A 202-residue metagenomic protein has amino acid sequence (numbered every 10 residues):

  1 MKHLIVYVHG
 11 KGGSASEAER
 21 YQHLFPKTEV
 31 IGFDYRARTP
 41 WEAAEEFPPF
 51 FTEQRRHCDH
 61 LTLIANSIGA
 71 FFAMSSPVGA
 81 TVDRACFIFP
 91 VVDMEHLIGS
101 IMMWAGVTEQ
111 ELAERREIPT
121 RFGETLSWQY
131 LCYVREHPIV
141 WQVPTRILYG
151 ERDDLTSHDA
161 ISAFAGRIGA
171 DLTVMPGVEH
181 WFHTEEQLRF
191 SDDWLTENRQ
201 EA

Functional and structural regions predicted by a protein language model:
M1-R38: Short, surface-exposed "cap/lid" segments of acyl-processing enzymes
K2-H3, C58-L61, D83, V143-P144: Short coil/turn segments at beta-strand junctions that form active-site/ligand-binding loops
V6-K11, I64, I88, L148: Short hydrophobic segments within beta-strands
E17, A37-R56: Alpha/beta-hydrolase active-site loop
F33-W41, G177-H180: Short beta->alpha junction loops
I64-A73: Gly/Ala-rich beta-loop-alpha elbow adjacent to hydrolase catalytic centers
S76-A80: Aromatic pocket-lining residues of Rossmann-like dinucleotide-binding sites
T81-A163, R167-A202: The alpha/beta-hydrolase serine catalytic core
